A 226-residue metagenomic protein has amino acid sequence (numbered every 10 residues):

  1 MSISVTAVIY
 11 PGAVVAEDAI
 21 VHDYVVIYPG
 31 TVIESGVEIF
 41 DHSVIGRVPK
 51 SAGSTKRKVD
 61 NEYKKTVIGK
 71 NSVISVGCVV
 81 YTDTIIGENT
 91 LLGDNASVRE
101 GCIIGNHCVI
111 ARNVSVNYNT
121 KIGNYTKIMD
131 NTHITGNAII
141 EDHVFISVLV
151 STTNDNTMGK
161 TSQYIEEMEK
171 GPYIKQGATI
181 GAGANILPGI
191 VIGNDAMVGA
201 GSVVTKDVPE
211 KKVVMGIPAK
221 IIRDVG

Functional and structural regions predicted by a protein language model:
S2-A52, K56-M215, K220-I221: Structural signal for interior beta-strand "rungs" in well-ordered beta-sheet cores of soluble enzyme domains
